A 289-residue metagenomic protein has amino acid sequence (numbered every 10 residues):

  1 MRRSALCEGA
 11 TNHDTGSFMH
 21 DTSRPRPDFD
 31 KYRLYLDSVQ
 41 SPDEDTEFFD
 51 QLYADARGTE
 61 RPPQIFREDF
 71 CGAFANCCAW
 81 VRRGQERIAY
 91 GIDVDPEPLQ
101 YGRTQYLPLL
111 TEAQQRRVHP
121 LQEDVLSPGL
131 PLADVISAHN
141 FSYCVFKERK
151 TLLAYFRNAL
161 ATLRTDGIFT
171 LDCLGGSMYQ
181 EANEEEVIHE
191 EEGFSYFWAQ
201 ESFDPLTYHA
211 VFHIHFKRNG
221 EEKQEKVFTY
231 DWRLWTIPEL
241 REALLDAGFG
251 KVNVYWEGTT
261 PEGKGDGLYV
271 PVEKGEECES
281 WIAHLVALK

Functional and structural regions predicted by a protein language model:
P62-G72: Conserved class I S-adenosyl-L-methionine
A73-E86: Conserved SAM-binding loop of SAM-dependent methyltransferases across substrates and taxa, primarily the Class I
D95-E97: Conserved SAM/SAH-binding beta-strand->alpha-helix loop
G102-R103: Conserved SAM-binding loop
L110-V125: Conserved SAM-binding strand-loop segment of SAM-dependent methyltransferases
L152-T165: A short glycine-rich, Lys/Arg-flanked "PGG" loop and its adjoining helix->strand segment in the class I
D166-C173: Conserved beta-strand signature within the Rossmann-like core of class I S-adenosyl-L-methionine
C173-A243: SAM-dependent methyltransferase
